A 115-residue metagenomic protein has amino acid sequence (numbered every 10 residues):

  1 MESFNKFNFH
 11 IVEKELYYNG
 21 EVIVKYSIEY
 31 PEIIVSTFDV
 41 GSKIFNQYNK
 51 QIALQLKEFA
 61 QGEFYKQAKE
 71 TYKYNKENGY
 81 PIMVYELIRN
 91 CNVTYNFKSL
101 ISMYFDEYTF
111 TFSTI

Functional and structural regions predicted by a protein language model:
M1-I115: Compositionally biased intrinsically disordered regions enriched in Thr/Gly
